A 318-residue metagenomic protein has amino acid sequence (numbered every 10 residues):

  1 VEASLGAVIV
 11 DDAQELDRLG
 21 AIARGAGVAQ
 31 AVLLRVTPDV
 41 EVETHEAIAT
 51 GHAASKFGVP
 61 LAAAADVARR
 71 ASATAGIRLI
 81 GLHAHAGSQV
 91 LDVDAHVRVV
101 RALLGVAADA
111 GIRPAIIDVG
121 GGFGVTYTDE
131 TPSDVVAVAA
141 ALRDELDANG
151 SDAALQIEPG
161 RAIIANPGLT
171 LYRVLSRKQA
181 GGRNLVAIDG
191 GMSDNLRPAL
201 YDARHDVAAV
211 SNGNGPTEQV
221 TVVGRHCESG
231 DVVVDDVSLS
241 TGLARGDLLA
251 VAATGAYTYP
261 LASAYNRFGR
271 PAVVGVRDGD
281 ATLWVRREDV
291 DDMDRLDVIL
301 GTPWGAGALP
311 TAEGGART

Functional and structural regions predicted by a protein language model:
V1-I116, V125, E130, A141 (+1 more regions): Active-site-proximal beta-alpha core segment in soluble small-molecule metabolic enzymes
V10, A84, V119, I157-P159 (+1 more regions): Conserved beta-strand positions
L19, L34, L82, V119 (+3 more regions): Conserved, mostly hydrophobic/aromatic
V40-T44, I117-E130, Q156-G168, N195-L196: Flexible glycine/acidic-rich beta-alpha junction loops that bind and position SAM and/or redox cofactors in anaerobic
V90-V99, T126-V138, A165-S176, D236-L239: Short glycine/threonine-rich loop-to-helix capping motif typified by GTGT followed within a few residues by an Asp-Pro
G105, I112-A115, S133-A140, D144-G150 (+1 more regions): Acidic/histidine-enriched ion/cofactor-binding microenvironments in catalytic or ligand-binding pockets
T131-A139, R267-V274: C-terminal helical cap(s) of enzyme catalytic domains, especially alpha/beta-barrels
D152-T318: Charged (often Lys/Glu-rich) extended helix/loop segments that serve as interaction or gating elements
